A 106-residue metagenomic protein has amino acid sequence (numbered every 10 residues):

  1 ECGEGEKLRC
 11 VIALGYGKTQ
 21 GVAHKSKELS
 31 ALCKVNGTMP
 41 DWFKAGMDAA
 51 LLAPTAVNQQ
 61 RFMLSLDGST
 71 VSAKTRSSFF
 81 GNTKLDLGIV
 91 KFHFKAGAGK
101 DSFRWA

Functional and structural regions predicted by a protein language model:
E1-A106: Acidic, surface-exposed loops and disordered segments
